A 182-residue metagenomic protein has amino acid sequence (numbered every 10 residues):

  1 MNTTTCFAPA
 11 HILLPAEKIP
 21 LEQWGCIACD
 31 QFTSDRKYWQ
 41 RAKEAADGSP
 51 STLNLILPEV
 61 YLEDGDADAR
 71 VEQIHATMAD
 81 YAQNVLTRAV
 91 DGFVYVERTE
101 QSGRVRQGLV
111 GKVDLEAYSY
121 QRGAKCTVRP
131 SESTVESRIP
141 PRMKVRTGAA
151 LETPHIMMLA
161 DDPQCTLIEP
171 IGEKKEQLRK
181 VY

Functional and structural regions predicted by a protein language model:
M1-V181: N-terminal extension/subdomain marker
